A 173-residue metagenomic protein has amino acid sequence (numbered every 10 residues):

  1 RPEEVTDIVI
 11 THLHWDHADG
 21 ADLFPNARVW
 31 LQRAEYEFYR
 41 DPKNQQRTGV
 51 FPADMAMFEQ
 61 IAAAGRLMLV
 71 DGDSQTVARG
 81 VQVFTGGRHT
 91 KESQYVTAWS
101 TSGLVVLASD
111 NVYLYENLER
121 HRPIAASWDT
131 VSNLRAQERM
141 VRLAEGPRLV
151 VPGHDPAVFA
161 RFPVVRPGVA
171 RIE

Functional and structural regions predicted by a protein language model:
R1-L31: Active-site metal-binding motif and surrounding structural segment of the metallo-beta-lactamase
E4, R28, R33-T85, S132-P147: Metallo-beta-lactamase
L13, A34-E35, R88-H89, S109-V112 (+1 more regions): Active-site metal-binding loops of divalent metal-dependent hydrolases
H17-A18, Y39-R40, V158-R161: Short catalytic/ligand-binding loop motif for oxyanion handling, primarily in non-cytosolic enzymes, centered on
D19, L23-R28, A63-L114: Catalytic core of the metallo-beta-lactamase
D22-N26, N44-Q46, H121-P123, V164-P167: Short, glycine/charged-enriched secondary-structure capping and boundary segments
S93-E173: Cap/insert and terminal regions of metallo-dependent hydrolase folds
